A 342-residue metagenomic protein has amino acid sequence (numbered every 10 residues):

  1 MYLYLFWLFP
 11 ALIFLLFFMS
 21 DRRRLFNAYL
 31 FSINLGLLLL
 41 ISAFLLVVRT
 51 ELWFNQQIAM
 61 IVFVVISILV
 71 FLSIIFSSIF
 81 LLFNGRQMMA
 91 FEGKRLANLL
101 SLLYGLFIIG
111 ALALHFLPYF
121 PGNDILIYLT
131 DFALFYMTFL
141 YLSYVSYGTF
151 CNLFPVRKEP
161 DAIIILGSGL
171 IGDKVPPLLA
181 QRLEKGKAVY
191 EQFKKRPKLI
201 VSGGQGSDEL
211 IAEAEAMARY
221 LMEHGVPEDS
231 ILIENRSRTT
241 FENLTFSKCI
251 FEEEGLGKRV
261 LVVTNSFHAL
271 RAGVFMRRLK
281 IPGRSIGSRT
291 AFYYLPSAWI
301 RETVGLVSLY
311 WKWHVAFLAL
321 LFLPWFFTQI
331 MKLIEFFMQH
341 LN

Functional and structural regions predicted by a protein language model:
M1-R157, E254, K258-R259, V263-N342: Extended hydrophobic blocks
N123-D131, Y136-F139, S143-S146, C151-A298: A structural signal for short, hydrophobic/glycine-enriched beta-strand patches
